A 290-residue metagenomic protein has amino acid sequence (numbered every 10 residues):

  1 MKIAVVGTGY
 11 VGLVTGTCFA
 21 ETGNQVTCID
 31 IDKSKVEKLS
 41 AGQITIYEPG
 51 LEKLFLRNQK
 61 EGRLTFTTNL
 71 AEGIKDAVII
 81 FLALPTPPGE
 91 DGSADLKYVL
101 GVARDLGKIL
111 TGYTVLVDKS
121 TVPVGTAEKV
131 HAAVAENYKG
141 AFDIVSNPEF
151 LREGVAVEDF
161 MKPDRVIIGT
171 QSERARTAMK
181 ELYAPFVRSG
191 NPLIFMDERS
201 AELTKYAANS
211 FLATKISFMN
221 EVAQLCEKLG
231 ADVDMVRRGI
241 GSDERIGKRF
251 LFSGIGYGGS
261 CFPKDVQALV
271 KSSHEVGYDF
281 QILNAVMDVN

Functional and structural regions predicted by a protein language model:
M1-N290: Structural/interface elements that position substrates and couple domains in central-metabolism enzymes
